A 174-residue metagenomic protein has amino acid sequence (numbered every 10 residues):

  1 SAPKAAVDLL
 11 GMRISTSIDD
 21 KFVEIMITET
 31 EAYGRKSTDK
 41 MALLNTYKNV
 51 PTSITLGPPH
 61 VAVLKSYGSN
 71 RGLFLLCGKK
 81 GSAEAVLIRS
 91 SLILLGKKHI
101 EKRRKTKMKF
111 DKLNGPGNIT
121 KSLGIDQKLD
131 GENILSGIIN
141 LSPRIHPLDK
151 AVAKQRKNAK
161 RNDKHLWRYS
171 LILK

Functional and structural regions predicted by a protein language model:
S1-K174: Conserved, well-structured core segments that form or line functional sites
